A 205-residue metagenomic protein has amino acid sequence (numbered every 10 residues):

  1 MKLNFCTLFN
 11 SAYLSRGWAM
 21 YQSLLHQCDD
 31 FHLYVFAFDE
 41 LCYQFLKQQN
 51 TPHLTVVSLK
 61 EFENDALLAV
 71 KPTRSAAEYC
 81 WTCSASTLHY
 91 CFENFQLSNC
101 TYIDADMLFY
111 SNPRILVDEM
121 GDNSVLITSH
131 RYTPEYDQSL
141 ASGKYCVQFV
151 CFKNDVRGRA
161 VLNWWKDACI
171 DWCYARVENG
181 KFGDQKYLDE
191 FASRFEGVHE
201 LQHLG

Functional and structural regions predicted by a protein language model:
M1-G205: Glycosyltransferase catalytic domains, chiefly GT-A lineage
